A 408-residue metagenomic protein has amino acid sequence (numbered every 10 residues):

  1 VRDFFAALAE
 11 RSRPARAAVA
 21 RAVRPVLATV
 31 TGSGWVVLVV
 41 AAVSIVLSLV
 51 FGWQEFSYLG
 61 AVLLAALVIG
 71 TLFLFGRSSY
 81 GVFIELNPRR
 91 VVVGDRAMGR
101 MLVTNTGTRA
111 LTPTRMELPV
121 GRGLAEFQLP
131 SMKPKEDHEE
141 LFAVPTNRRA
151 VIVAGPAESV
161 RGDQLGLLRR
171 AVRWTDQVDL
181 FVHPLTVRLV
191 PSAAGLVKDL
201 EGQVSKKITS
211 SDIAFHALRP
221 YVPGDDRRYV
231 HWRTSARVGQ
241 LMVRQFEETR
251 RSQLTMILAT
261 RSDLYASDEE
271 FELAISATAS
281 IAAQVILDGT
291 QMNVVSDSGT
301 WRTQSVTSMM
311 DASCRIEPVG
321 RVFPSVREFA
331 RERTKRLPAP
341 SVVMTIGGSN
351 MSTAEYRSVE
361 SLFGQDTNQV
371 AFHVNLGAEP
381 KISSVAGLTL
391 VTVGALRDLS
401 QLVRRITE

Functional and structural regions predicted by a protein language model:
V1-A17, A28, V37, P223-E408: Exposed, interaction-prone extracellular/peripheral surfaces
V1-F83: Extracellular/lumenal glycan-associated context and N-glycosylation machinery
T29, S33, R122-L124, L388: Intrinsically disordered, low-complexity regions
A65-Q304, V342, I346: An amphipathic, basic-hydrophobic helix/alpha-beta surface used to engage anionic, phosphate-rich ligands or surfaces
